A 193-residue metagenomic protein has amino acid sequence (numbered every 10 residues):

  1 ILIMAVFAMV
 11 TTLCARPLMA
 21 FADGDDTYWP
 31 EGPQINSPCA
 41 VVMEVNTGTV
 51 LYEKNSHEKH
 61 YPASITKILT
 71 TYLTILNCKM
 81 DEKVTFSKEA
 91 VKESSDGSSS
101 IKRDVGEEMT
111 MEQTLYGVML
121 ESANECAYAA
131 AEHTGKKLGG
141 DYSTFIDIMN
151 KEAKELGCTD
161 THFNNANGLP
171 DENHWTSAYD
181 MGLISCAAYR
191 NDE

Functional and structural regions predicted by a protein language model:
I1-F21: Sec-dependent N-terminal signal peptides of Gram-positive bacterial secreted proteins and lipoproteins
A20-Y179, C186-R190: Active-site-adjacent loops and short helices of periplasmic peptidoglycan-processing enzymes
E193: Acidic/histidine-enriched alpha-helical segments
